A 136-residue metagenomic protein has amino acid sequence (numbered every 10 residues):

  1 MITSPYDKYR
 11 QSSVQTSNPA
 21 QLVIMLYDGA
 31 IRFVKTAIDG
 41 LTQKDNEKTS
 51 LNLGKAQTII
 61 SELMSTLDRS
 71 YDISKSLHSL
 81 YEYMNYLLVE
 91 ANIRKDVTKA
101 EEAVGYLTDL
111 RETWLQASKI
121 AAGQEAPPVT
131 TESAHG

Functional and structural regions predicted by a protein language model:
M1-M25, R32-G136: C-terminal-biased regions
